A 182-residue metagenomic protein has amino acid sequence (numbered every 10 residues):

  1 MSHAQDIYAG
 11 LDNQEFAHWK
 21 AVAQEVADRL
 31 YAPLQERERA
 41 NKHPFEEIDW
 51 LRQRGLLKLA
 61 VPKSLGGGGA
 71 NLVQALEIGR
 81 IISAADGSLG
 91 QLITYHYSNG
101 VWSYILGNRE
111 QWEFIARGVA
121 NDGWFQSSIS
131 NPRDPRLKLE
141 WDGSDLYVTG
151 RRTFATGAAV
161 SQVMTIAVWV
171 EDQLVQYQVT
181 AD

Functional and structural regions predicted by a protein language model:
S2-V61, G67-E77: Alpha-helical interface subdomain recognition
F45-Q53, L57-V160: Glycine-rich flavin
R151-D182: A short core secondary-structure module
